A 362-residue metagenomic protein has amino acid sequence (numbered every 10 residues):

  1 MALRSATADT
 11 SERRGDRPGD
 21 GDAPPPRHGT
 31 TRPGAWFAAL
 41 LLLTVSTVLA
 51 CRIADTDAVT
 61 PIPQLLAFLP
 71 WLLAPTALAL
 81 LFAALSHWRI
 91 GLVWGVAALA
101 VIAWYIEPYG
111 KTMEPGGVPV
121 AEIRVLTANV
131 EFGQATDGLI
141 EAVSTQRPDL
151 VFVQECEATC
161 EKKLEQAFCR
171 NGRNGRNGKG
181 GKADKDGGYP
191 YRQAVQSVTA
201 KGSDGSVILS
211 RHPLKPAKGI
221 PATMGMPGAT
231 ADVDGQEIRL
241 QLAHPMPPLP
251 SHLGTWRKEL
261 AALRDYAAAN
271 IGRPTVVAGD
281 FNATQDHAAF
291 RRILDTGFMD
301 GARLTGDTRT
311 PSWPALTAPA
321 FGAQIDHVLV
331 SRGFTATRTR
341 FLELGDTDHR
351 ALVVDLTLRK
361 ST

Functional and structural regions predicted by a protein language model:
A2-A167, R173-A183, K360: N-terminal, active-site-proximal structural segment of metallo-dependent hydrolase catalytic domains
V125, E131-S144, V153-G172, K179-T362: Soluble catalytic domains of enzymes that build or remodel membrane lipids, polysaccharides, and related
